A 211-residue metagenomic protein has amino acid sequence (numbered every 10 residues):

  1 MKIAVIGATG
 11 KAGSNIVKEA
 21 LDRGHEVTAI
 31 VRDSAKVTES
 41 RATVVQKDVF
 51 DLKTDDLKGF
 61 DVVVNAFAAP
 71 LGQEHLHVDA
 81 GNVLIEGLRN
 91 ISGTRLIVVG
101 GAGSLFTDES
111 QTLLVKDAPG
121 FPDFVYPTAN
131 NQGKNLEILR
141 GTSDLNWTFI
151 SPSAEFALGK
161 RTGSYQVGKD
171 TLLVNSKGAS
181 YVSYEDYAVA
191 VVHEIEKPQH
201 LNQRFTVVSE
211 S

Functional and structural regions predicted by a protein language model:
K2, I6-T9, G93-L96, D170 (+1 more regions): Mid/C-terminal beta-alpha module of Rossmann-like enzyme folds, strongest in SDR-family dehydrogenases/epimerases
I3-R23: N-terminal Rossmann NAD(P)H-binding glycine-rich loop of SDR-like oxidoreductase domains
A4, T28, T148: Conserved beta-strand positions in the Rossmann-like core of class I SAM-dependent methyltransferases
A29-K36, S153-A154: Short, polar loop motifs at secondary-structure junctions
S34, V83-P127, E137, G141: Conserved Rossmann-fold NAD(P)-dependent oxidoreductase catalytic core, especially the SDR/UDP-sugar
S34-I91, Q199: NAD(P)H-binding glycine-rich loop region in Rossmannoid oxidoreductase-like domains and their noncatalytic homologs
E137-A157: Conserved beta-loop-beta element that borders a ligand/cofactor-binding pocket
T142-D144, A157-S164, E194-Q203: Glycine/proline-rich active-site loop of Rossmann-fold NAD(P)-dependent oxidoreductases
